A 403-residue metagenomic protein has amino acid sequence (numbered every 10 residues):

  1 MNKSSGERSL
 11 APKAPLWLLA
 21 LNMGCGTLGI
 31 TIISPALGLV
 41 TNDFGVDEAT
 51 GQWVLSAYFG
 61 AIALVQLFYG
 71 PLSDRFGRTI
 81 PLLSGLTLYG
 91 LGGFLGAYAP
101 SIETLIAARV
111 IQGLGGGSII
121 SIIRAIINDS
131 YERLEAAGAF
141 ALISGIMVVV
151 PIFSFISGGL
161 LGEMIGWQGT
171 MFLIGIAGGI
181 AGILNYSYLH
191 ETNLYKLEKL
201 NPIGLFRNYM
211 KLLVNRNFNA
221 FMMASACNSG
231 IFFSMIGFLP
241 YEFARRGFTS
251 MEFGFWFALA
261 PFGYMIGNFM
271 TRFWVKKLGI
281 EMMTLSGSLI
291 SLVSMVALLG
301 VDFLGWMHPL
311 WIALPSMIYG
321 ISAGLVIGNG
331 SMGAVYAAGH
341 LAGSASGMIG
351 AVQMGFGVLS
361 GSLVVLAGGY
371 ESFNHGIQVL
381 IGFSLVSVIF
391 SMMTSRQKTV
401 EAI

Functional and structural regions predicted by a protein language model:
N2-S9, H190-M222: Juxtamembrane intracellular "pre-TM" segments in multi-pass secondary transporters
A14-E48, Y69, M235-P240: Extracytoplasmic
G45, G77, Y98-T104, G115 (+2 more regions): Helix-breaking motifs and short loop linkers at transmembrane-helix boundaries and internal kinks in secondary membrane
A63-E103: Conserved MFS/SLC helix-loop-helix module at the cytosolic interface between two early adjacent transmembrane helices
L88, G92-L95, E103-I111, L310-S316: Paired small-residue
I102, A108-V149: Cytoplasmic helix-loop-helix junction between adjacent transmembrane helices in 12-TM secondary transporters
T104, A141-L189: Helix-loop-helix hairpin linking two adjacent transmembrane segments in secondary transporters
S331-Y370, V379: A late C-terminal transmembrane helix in Major Facilitator Superfamily
